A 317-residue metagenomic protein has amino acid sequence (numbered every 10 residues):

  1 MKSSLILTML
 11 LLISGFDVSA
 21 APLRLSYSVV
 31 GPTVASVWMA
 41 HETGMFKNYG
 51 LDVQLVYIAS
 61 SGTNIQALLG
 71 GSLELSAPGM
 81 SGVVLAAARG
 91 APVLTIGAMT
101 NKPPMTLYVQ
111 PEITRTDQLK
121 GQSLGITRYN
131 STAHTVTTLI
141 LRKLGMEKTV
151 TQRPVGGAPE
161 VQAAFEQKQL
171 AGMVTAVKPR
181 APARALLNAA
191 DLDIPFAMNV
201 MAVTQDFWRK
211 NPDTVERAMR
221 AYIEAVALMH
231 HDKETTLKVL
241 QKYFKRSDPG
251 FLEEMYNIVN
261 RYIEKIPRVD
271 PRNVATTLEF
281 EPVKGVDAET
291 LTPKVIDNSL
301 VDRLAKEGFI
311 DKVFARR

Functional and structural regions predicted by a protein language model:
M1-L5: Positively charged n-region of N-terminal signal peptides that target proteins for export
L7-T8, V18: Cleavable N-terminal signal peptides
S14-G15: N-terminal signal peptide c-region/cleavage motif recognized by signal peptidases
A21-Q167, A171-V177, R184-A189, P195: Short, glycine-/small- and polar/acidic-enriched structural segments that line small-molecule recognition paths
S81-G82, P159-F244: Pocket-lining segment of extracytoplasmic ligand-binding domains
K210-T290: Secondary-structure end/capping motifs
P282-R317: Conserved C-terminal helix/tail region of periplasmic/extracytoplasmic solute-binding proteins
